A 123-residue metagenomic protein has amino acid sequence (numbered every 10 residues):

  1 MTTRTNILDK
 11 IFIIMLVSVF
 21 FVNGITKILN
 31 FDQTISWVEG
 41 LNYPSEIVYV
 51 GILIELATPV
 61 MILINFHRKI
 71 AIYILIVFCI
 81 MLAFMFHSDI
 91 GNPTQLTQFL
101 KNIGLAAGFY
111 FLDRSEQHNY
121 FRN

Functional and structural regions predicted by a protein language model:
M1-L29, I47-L53, L63-N123: Extended, low-polarity transmembrane helix blocks
L29-L41, V60-L63: Short juxtamembrane and helix-loop transition motifs at transmembrane-helix boundaries in membrane proteins
W37-G51: A loop-to-helix transmembrane entry motif
E55-A57: Hydrophobic alpha-helical transmembrane segments
